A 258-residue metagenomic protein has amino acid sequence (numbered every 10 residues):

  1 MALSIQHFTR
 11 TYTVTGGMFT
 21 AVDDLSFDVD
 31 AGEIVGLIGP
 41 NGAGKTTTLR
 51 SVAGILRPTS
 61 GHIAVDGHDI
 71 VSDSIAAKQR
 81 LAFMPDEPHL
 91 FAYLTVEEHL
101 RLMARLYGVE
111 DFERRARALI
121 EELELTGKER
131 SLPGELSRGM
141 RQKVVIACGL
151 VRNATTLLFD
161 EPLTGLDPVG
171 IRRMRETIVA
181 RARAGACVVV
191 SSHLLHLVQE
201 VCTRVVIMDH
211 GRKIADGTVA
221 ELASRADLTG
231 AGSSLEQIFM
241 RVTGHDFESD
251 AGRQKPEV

Functional and structural regions predicted by a protein language model:
M1-I5, T11-D24, S74: A short, flexible loop at the N-terminus of ABC-type nucleotide-binding domains that lies
G61-S72, A77: Conserved ABC transporter NBD signature motif
R101, R105-K128: Conserved ABC ATPase "signature" region
L132-G139: Conserved ABC ATPase signature
L157-E161: Catalytic Walker B motif of ABC-type/P-loop ATPase nucleotide-binding domains
D216-G217: ABC ATPase "signature
